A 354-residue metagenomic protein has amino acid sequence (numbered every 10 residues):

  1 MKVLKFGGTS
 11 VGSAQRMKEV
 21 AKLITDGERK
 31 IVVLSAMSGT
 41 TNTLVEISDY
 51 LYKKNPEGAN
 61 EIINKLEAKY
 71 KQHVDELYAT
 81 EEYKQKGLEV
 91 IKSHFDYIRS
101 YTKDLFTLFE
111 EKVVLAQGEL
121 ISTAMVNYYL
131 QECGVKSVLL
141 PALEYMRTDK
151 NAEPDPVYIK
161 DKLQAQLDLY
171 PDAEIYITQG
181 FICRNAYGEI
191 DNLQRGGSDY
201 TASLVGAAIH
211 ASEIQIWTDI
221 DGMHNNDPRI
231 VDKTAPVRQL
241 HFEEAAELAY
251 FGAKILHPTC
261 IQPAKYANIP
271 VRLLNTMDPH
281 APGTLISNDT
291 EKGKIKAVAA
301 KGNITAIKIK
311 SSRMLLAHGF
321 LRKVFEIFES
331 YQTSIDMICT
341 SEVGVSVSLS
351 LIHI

Functional and structural regions predicted by a protein language model:
M1-I261: Nucleotide/pyrophosphate-binding catalytic subdomain
Y83, L256-T259, P270-P279, I309 (+2 more regions): Flexible, glycine/charged-enriched surface loops at secondary-structure junctions
M277-I307: Long, charged amphipathic helices and adjacent flexible linkers at domain junctions
E291-K294, E329-I335: Short amphipathic beta-strand starts and helix->beta connectors
T305-I309, R313, A317-G319: Glycine-rich loop/hinge motif
L315-Q332: Short amphipathic alpha-helix segments
I352-I354: Conserved small/polar residues in nucleotide/adenosyl-binding loops
